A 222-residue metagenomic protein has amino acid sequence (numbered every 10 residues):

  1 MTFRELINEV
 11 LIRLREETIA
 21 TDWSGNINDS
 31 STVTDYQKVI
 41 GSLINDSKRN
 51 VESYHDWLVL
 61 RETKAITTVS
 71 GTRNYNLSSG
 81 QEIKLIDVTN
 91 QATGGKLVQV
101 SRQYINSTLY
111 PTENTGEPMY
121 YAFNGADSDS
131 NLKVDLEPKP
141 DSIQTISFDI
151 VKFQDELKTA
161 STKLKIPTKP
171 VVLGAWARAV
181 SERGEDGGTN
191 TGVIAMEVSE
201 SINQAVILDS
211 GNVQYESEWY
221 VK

Functional and structural regions predicted by a protein language model:
M1-K222: Glycine-enriched, solvent-exposed interface loops adjoining structured elements
